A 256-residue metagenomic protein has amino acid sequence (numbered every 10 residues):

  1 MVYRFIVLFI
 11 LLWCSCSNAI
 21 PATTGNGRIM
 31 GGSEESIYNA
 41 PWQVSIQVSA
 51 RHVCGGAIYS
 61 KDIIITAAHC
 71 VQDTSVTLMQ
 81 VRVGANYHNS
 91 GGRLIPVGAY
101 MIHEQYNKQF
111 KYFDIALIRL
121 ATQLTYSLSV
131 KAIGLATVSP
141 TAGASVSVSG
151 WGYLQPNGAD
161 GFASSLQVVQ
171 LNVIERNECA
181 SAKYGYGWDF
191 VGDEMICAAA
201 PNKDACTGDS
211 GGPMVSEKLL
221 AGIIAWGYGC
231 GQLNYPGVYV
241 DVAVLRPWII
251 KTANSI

Functional and structural regions predicted by a protein language model:
V2-L8, Y59-H69, Q80, F162 (+2 more regions): C-terminal subregion of chymotrypsin/trypsin-like serine protease catalytic domains
I10-G27: N-terminal signal peptide
A22-G27, I46-Q47, I64-A67, Q72-K108 (+1 more regions): Conserved H-D interstitial segment of serine endopeptidase catalytic domains
G25-S49: N-terminal activation segment of mature serine protease catalytic domains
M30-G31, Q80-Y126, K131, V138 (+1 more regions): Conserved catalytic-core segment of clan PA serine endopeptidases
P41-K61, F110-K111: A conserved glycine-rich beta-strand in the N-terminal activation segment of trypsin-fold
Y87, I115, A121, S127-A200 (+1 more regions): Chymotrypsin/trypsin-fold serine protease catalytic domain
